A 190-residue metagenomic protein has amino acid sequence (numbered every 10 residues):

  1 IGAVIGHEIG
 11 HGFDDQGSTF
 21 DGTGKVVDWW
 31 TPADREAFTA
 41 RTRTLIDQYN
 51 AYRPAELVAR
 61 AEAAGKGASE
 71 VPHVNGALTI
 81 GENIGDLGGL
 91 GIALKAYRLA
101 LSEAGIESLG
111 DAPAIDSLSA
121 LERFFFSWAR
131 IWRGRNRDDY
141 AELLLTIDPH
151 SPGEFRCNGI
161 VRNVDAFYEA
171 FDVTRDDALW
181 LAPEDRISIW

Functional and structural regions predicted by a protein language model:
G2, G12-W190: Zinc-dependent metallohydrolase catalytic domains
